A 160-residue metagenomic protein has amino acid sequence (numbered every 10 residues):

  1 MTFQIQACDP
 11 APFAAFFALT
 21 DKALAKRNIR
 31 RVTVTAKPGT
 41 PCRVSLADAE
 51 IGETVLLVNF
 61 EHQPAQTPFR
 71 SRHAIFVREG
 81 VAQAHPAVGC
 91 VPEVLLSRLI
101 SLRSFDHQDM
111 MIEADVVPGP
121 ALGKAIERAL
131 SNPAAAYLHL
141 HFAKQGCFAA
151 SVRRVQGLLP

Functional and structural regions predicted by a protein language model:
M1-A18: Extended boundary segments
D21-L99, R103-M110, A114-D115, A125: Conserved mixed alpha/beta catalytic, RNA-binding, or beta-rich assembly cores of soluble enzyme, regulatory
E50-I51, S71, P133-A135, A143-Q145: Short, well-ordered loop/turn elements at secondary-structure boundaries
N59-H62, H141-Q145: Short, flexible beta-strand-to-coil junctions
H73, R98-I100, A136-L138, G146-F148: Generic beta-strand structural signal
S101-Y137, H141, R154-Q156: Short, hydrophobic/π-rich interface segment
K144-P160: Short terminal or interdomain "cap/linker" segment that borders an active site or interface and mediates
